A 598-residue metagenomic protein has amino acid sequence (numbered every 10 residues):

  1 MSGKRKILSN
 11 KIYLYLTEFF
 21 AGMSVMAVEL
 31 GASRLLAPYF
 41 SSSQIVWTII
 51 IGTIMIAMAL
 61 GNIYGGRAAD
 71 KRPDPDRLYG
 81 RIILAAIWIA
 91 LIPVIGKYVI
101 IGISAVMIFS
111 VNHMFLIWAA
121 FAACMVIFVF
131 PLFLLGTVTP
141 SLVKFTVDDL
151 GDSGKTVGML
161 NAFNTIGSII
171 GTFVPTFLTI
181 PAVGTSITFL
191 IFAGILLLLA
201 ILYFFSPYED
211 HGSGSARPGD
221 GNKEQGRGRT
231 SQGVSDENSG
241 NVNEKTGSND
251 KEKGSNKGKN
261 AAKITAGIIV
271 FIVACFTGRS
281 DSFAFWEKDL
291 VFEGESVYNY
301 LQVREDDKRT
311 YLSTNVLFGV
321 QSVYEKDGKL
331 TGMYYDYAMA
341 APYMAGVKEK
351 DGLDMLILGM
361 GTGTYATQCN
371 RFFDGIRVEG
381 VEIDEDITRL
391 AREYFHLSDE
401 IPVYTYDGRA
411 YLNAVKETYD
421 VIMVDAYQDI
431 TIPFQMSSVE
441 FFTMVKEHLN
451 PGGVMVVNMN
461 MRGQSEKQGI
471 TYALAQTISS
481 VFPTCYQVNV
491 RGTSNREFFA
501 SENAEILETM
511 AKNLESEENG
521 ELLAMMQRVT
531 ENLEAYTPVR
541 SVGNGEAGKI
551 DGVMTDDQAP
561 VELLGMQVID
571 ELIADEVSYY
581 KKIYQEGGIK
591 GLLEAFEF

Functional and structural regions predicted by a protein language model:
M1-E293, E305-D307, F318-V320, Y343-L353 (+13 more regions): Alpha-helical transmembrane segments of multi-pass membrane proteins
G258-S322, D327-G328, Y334, A340-G346 (+1 more regions): Soluble small-group transferase modules, centered on the S-adenosyl donor enzyme superfamily
A338, T431-P433, Q464-G469, L507-M510: Extracytoplasmic/secreted cell-surface and envelope-processing proteins
C369: Aromatic pocket-lining residues of Rossmann-like dinucleotide-binding sites
T388: Short alpha-helix immediately C-terminal to the canonical SAM-binding loop
E400-P402: Short, conserved active-site loop motifs that form the nucleotide-linked donor/cofactor pocket
Y411: Short acidic active-site motifs
